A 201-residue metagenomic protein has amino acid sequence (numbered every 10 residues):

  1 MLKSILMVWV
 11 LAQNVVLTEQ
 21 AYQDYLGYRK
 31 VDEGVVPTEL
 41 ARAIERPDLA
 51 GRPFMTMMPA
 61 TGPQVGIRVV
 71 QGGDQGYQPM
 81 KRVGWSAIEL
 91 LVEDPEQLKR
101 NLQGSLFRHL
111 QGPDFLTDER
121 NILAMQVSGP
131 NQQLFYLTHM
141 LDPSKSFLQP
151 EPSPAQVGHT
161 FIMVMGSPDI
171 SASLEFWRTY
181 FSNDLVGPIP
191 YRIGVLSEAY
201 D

Functional and structural regions predicted by a protein language model:
M1, Q20, D24, D74-Q78: Polar low-complexity intrinsically disordered regions
M1-L2, M80-K81, S153-V157: Short, flexible turn/loop "capping" segments at secondary-structure junctions
S4, V15-T18, Q126: Short N-terminal amphipathic alpha-helix/helix-capping patch enriched in small hydrophobics with frequent Ser/Thr
I5, V83-A87, T160-F161: Eukaryotic phosphotyrosine signaling hubs
W9-V10, V31-V35, V65-V70, E89-L90 (+2 more regions): Vicinal oxygen chelate
V10-G62, F115-D118, M165-D201: Core segments of cupin and vicinal oxygen chelate
V31, L40-T56, G62-W85, E93 (+1 more regions): Post-signal peptide N-terminal segment of secreted/secretory-pathway proteins
